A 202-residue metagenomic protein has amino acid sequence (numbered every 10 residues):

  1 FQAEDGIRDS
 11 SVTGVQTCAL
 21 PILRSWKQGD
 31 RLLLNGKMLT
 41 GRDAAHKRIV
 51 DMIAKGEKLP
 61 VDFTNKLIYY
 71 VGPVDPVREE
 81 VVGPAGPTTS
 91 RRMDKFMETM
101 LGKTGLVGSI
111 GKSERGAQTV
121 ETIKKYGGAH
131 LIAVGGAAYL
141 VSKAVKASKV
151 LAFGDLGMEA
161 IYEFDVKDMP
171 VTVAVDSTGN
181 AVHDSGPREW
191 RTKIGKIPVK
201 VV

Functional and structural regions predicted by a protein language model:
F1-C18: Single conserved hydrophobic/aromatic residue that forms the stacking wall/gate of nucleotide- or nucleobase-binding
C18-L20, V173: Generic detector of short, aliphatic-rich beta-strand segments that form the cores of beta-sheets in diverse domain
P21-S25: Short, surface-exposed secondary-structure edge patches
R31, K37-G41, S177: Short, charged beta-turn/beta-strand-edge "cap" motif at the junction between a beta-strand and an adjacent loop
G36, V71-P73, V175: Pocket-edge structural micro-motifs
T40-M169: Feature captures the catalytic cores and cofactor-binding loops of soluble hydro-lyases/lyases that act on carboxylate
K143-V202: C-terminal binding/interaction regions
